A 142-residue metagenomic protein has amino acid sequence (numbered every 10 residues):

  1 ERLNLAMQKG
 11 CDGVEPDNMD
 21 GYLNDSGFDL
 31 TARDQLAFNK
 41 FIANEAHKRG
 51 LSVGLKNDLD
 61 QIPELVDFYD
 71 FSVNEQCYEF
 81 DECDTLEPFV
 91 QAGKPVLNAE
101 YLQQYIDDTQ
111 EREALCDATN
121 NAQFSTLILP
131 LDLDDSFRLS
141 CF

Functional and structural regions predicted by a protein language model:
E1-F142: Glycan-processing catalytic domains of CAZymes
